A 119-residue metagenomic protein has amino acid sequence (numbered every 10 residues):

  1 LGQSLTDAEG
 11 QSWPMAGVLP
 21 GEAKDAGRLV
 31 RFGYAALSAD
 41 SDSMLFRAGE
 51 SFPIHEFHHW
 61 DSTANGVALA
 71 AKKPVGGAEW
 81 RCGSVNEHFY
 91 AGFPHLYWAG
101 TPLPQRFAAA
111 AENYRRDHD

Functional and structural regions predicted by a protein language model:
L1-S43: Cysteine-nucleophile active-site neighborhood
D25, V30-D119: C-terminal and late-domain segments of enzyme folds
